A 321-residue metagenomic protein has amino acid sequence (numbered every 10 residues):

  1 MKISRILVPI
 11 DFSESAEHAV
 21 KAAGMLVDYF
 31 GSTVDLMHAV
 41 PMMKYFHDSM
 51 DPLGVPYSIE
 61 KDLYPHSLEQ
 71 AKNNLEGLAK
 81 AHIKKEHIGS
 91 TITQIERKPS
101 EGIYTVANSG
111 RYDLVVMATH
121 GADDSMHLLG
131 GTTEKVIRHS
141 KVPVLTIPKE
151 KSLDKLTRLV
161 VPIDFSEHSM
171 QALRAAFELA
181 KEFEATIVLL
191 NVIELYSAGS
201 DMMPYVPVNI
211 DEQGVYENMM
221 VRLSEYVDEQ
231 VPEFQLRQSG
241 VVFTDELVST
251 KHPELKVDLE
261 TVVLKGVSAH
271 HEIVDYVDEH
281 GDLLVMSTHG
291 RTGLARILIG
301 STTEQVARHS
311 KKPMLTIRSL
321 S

Functional and structural regions predicted by a protein language model:
M1, S15, P41-K44, K61 (+5 more regions): Structural beta-alpha unit
M1-S58, G89, R158-Y216, E279 (+2 more regions): Small/aliphatic-rich secondary-structure junction motif
K2-S4, Y29, E101-S152, V274-S321: Gly/Ser-rich helix-loop-strand patches that form or flank binding pockets for ribonucleotide-derived cofactors
S15, D123-D124, H168, A269 (+1 more regions): Short glycine-rich, flexible loops that bind phosphorylated cofactors or substrates
A19, A71, A172, M219-L223 (+1 more regions): Hydrophobic alpha-helical membrane-association signature
A19, P99-S100, L129, A172 (+2 more regions): Amphipathic coiled-coil/heptad-repeat helices and related helical stalk/stem segments that mediate oligomerization
P56-N73, V208-R222: A short acidic, glycine-rich active-site loop that binds or catalyzes chemistry on phosphate/adenosine moieties
T186-G266: Structured core of small recognition/catalytic domains
